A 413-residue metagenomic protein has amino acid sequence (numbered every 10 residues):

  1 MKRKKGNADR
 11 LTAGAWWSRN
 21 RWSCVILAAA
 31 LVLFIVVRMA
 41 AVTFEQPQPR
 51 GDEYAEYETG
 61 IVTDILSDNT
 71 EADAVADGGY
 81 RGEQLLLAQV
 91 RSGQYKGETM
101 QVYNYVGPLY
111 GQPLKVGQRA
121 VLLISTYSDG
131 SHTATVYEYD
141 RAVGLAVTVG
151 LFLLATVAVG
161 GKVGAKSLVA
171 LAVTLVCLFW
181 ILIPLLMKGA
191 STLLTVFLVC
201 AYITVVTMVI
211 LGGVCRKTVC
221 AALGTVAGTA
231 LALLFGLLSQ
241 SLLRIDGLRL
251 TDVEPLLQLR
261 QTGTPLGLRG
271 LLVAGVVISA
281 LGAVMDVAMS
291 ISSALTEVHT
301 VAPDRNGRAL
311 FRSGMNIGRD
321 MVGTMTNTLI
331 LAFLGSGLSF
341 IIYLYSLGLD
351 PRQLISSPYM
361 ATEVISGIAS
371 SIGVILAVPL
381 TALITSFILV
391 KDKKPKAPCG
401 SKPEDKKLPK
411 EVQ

Functional and structural regions predicted by a protein language model:
M1-D52: Hydrophobic secretory-pathway targeting helix
R19-I26, R216-A230, V322-T328: Alpha-helical transmembrane segments and their helix-start/interface "positive-inside/aromatic belt" motifs in integral
E53-G82: Structural detector for short beta-strands of small beta-barrel domains
R91-G93, S125: Short, surface-exposed secondary-structure boundary micro-motifs
V106-V143: Extended, hydrophilic extramembrane loops/domains of integral membrane proteins
L151-Q258, L266-S279: Transmembrane alpha-helical segments that form the functional core of multipass membrane systems
L233-V364, I368-A369: Generic detector of multi-pass transmembrane helix bundles and their immediately adjacent loops in polytopic membrane
A332-L334, L338-Q413: Hydrophobic alpha-helical transmembrane segments of membrane transport and translocation systems, primarily multi-pass
